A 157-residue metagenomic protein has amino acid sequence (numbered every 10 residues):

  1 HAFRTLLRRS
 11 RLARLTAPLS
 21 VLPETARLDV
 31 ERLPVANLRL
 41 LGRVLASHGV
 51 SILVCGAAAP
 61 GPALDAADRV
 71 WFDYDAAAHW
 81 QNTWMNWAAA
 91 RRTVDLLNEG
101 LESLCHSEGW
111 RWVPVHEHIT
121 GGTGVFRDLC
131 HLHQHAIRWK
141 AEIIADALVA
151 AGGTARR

Functional and structural regions predicted by a protein language model:
H1-E102, T120-T123: Serine-dependent acyl-ester chemistry module
P34, R111, V125-R157: Histidine-centered active-site loop/cap adjacent to the catalytic His in serine esterases/O-acetyl transfer systems
R43-S47, H106, A145-G153: Sec-exported extracytoplasmic/periplasmic mature domains
S51, G109-R111: Conserved beta-strand segments of alpha/beta enzyme cores
P114-I119: Acidic carboxylate-rich catalytic motifs and surrounding loops in phosphoryl-/glycosyl-chemistry enzymes
